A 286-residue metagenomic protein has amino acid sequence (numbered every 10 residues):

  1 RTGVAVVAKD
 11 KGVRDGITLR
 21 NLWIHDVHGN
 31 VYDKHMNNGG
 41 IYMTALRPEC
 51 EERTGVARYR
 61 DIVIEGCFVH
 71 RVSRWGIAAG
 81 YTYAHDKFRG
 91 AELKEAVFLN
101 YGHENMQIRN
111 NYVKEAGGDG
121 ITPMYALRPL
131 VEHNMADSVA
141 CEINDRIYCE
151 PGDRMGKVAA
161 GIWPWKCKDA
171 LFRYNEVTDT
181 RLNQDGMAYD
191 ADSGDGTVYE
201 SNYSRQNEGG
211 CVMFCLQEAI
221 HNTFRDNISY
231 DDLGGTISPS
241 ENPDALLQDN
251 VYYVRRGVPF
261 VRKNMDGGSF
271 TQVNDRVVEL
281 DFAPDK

Functional and structural regions predicted by a protein language model:
R1-T18, N30-V56: Extracellular beta-strand-rich solenoid/capping regions of secreted or surface-exposed proteins that bind or remodel
V6, I24, M43, A79 (+6 more regions): Extracellular beta-strand solenoids
R14-H28, E52-W75, D86-D119, L127-G152 (+7 more regions): Right-handed parallel beta-helix
N37, A79-A84: Surface loops at the rim/top face of extracytoplasmic beta-rich domains
R47, Y81-Y83, L127: Active-site-proximal loop/turn and secondary-structure-junction residues that shape catalytic pockets, frequently
G120-I121, T236: Short helix-to-loop capping/linker segments positioned immediately adjacent to catalytic or ligand/cofactor-binding
Y125, S240, R262-K263: Short, T/G/N/S-enriched strand-turn elements that build extracellular solenoid repeat scaffolds
F282-K286: C-terminal accessory segments
